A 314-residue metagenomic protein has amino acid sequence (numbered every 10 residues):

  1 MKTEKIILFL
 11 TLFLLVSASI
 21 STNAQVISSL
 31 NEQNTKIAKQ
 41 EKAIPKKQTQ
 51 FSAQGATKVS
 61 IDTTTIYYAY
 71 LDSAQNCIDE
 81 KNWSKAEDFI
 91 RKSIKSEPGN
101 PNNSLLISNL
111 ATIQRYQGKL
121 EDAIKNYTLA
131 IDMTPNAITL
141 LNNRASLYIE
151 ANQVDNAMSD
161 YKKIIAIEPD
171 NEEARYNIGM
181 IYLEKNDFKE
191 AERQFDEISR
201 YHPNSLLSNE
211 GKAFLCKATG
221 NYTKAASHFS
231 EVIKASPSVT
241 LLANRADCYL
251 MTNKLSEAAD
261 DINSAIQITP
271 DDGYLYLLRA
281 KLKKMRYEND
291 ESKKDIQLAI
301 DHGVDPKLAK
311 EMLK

Functional and structural regions predicted by a protein language model:
S29-L30, K46, F51-I61, L277-K314: Terminal, low-structured helical/coil segments at or just beyond the last alpha-helical repeat
I66, N100-N103, A137, N171 (+4 more regions): Residue-level recognition of tetratricopeptide repeat
D79-E80, Y116, E150-A151, E184-K185 (+3 more regions): Register position in tetratricopeptide repeats
S96-G99, M133, I167, Y201 (+3 more regions): Structural marker of alpha-solenoid helical repeat scaffolds
N103-L106, L140, A174, S208 (+3 more regions): TPR alpha-solenoid repeat register
